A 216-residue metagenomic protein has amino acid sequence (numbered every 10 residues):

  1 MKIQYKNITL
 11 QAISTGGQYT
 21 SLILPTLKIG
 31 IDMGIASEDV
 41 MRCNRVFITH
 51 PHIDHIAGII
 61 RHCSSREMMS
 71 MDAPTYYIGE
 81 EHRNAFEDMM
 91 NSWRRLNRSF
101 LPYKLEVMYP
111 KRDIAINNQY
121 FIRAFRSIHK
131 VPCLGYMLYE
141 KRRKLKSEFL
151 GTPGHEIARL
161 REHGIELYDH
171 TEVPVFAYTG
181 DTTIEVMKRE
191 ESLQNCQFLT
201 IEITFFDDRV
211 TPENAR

Functional and structural regions predicted by a protein language model:
M1-N44, Y136-L138, K144, Y168-Y178 (+1 more regions): Conserved beta-strand hairpin/beta-sheet module of binuclear metal-dependent hydrolase folds, prominently
T15, N118-D208: Active-site-proximal loop/helix segment associated with metal-binding centers of metalloenzymes
G34-I78: Active-site metal-binding motif and surrounding structural segment of the metallo-beta-lactamase
S37-R42, I114-N117, E190-L193: Short loop/helix-cap segments at secondary-structure boundaries that form the rim of catalytic
I59-S65, F86-W93, M137-L138: Short, well-ordered amphipathic alpha-helices
M71-P74, E80-V107: Active-site neighborhood of divalent metal-dependent phosphoester bond hydrolases
K104-I114, H155: Glycine-centered loop/turn motifs
N214-R216: Charged helix-capping and loop-helix junction motifs
